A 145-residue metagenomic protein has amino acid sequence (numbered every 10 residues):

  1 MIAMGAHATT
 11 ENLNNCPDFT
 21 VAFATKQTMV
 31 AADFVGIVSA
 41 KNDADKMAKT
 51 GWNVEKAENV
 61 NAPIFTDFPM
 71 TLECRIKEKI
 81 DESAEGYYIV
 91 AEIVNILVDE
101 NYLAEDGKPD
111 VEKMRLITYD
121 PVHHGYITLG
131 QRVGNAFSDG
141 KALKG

Functional and structural regions predicted by a protein language model:
M1-G145: Basic, polyanion-binding surface patches
